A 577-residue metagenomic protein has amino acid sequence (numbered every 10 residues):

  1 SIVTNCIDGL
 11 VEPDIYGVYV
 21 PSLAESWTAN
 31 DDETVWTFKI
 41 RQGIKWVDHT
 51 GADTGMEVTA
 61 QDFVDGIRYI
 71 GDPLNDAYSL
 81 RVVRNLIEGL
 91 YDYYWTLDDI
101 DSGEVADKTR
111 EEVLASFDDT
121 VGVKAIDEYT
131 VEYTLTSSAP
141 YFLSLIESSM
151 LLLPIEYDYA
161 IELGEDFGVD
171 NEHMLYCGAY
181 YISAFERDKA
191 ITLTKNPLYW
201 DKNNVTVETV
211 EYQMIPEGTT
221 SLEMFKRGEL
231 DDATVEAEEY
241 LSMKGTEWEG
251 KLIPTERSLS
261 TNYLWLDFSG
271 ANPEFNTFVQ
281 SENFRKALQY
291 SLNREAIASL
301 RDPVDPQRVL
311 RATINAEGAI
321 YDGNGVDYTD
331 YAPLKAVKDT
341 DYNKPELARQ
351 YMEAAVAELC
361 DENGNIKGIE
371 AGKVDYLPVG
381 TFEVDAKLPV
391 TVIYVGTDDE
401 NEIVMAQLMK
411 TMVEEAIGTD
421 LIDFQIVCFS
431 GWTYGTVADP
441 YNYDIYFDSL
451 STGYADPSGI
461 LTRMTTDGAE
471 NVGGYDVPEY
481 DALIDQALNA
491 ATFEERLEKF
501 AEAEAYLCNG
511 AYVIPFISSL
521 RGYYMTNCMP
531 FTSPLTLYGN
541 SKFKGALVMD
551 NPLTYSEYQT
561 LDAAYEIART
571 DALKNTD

Functional and structural regions predicted by a protein language model:
S1-D31, L175: N-terminal lobe/hinge region of extracytoplasmic solute-binding protein
D14, T194-Y199, S258-A287, S291 (+4 more regions): A bilobed periplasmic-binding-protein/Venus flytrap-type ligand-binding module shared by bacterial periplasmic
E25-G89, E132, S221-R227, T277-Q280 (+1 more regions): Aromatic- and charge-enriched surface segment that lines or borders ligand/interaction sites
G89, R257-S260, C428-N489, T532-K544 (+1 more regions): Acidic-aromatic pocket-rim loops
D101-T130, T134-V205, T209-E211, T219 (+2 more regions): Gly/Pro-rich hinge or "lid" segments in bacterial periplasmic/extracellular proteins
S183-L198, E211-P273, E295, S299-V304: Extracellular/periplasmic solute-recognition and catalytic clefts
T194, Q280-T411, E415, E502 (+2 more regions): Append "and occasionally in soluble cytosolic enzymes with long acidic Gly/Pro-rich linkers
M525-D577: Long beta-strand-rich cores associated with HINT superfamily self-processing modules
